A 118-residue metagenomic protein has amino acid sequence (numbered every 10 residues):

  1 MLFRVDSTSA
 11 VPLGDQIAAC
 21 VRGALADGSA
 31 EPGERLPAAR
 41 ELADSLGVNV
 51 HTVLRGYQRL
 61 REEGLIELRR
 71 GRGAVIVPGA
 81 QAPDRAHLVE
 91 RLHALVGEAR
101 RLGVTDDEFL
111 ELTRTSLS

Functional and structural regions predicted by a protein language model:
M1-R35, E41, A86-S118: Extreme N-terminal segment that seeds HTH/winged-HTH DNA-binding domains in transcriptional regulators
T8, L60, P83: Residue-level signal for short amphipathic helical patches enriched in basic/charged and nearby hydrophobic residues
S29-E34, R61-G71, V77-P78: Beta-hairpin "wing" of winged helix-turn-helix
R35-E67: N-terminal helix-turn-helix
A43-D44, G79-A80, S118: Short Asp/Glu-rich motifs
R72-L88: Short, cationic-aromatic polyanion-contact patches
